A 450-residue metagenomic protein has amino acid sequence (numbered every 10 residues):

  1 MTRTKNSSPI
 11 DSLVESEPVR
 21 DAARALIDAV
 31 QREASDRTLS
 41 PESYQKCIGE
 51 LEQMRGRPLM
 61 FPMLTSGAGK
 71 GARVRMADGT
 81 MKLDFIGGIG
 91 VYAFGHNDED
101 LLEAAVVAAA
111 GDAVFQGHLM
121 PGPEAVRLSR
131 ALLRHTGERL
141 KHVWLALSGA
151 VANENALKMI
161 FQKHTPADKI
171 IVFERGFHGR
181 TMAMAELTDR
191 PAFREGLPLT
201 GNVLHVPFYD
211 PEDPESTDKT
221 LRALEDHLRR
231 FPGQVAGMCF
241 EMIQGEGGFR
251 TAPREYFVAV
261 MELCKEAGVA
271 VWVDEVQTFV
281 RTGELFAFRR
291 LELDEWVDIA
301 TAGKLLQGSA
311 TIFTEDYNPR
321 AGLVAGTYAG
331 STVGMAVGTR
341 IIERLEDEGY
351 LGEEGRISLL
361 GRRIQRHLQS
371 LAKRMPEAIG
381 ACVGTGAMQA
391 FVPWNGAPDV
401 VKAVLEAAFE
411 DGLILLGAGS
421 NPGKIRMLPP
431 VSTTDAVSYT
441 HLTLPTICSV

Functional and structural regions predicted by a protein language model:
T2-L442, S449: Conserved N-terminal phosphate-binding loop of PLP-dependent enzymes in the Aspartate aminotransferase
